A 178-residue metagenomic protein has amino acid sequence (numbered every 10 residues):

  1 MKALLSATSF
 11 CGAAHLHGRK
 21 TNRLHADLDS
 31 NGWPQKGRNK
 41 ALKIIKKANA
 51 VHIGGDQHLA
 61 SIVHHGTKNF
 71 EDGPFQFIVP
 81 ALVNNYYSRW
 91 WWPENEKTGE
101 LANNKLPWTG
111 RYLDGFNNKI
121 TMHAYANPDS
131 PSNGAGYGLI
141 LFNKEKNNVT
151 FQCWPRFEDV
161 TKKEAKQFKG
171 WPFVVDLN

Functional and structural regions predicted by a protein language model:
M1-N178: Long, structured stretches of catalytic cores involved in phosphate-ester chemistry, encompassing
